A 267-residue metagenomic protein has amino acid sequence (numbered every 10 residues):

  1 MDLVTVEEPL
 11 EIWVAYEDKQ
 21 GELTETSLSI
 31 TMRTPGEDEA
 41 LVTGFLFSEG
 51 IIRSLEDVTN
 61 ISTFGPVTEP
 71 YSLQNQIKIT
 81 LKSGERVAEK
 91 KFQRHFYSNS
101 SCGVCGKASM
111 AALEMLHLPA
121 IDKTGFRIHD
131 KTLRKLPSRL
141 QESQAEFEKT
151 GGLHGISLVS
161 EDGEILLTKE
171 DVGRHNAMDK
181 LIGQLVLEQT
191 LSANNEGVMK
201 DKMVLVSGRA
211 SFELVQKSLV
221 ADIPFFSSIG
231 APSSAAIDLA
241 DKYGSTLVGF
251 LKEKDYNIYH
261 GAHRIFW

Functional and structural regions predicted by a protein language model:
M1-I156, S160-E161, I165-L167: Intrinsically disordered, low-complexity regions enriched in acidic/Ser/Thr/Pro/Gln residues
L41-L46, E56, F92-R94, P119-A120 (+5 more regions): Surface-exposed beta-strand edges and their flanking turn/coil or helix-capping segments
Q76-A88, T168-A177, V220-I229: Short, Lys/Arg-enriched charge-dense amphipathic segments
P137-L205: A mid-sequence, solvent-exposed acidic-amphipathic segment
V159-S160, Y259-G261: Short beta-strand-to-turn element immediately C-terminal to the catalytic PLP-Schiff-base lysine in fold type I
R174-I258, R264-W267: Feature captures the catalytic cores and cofactor-binding loops of soluble hydro-lyases/lyases that act on carboxylate
